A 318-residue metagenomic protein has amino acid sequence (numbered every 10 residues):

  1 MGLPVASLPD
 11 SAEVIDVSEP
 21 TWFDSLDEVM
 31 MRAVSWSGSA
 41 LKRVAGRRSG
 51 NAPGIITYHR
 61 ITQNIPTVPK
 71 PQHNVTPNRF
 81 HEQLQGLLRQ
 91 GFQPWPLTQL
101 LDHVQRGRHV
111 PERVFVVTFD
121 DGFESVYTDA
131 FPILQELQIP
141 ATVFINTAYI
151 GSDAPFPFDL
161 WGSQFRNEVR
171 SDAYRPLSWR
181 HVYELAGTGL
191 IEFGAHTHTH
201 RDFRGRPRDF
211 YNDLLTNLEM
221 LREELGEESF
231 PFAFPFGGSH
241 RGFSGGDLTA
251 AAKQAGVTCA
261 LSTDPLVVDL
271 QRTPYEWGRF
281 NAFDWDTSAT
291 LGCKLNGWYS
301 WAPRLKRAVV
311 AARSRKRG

Functional and structural regions predicted by a protein language model:
G2-V117, G205-G318: C-terminal active-site subregion of NodB/CE4 polysaccharide deacetylases
P53-Q63, E112-F115, F123, Q135-G242 (+1 more regions): Metal-dependent polysaccharide deacetylase catalytic core of the NodB/CE4 family, i.e., the active-site-bearing domain
F80, Y127, S178-W179, G245: Generic non-transmembrane alpha-helix signal with a bias for helix starts/N-cap capping motifs
Q83-Q90, I133, L137, L190: A short, Lys/Arg-enriched amphipathic alpha-helix followed by its capping loop at the start of a domain
H109, E124-T128: GT-A fold catalytic core of metal-dependent nucleotide-sugar glycosyltransferases, centered on the diacidic
T128-D129, R204: Short, function-defining helix-loop hinge/capping sites that tune catalysis or transport
D129-I133, D247-L248: A short acidic, amphipathic alpha-helical/loop segment
